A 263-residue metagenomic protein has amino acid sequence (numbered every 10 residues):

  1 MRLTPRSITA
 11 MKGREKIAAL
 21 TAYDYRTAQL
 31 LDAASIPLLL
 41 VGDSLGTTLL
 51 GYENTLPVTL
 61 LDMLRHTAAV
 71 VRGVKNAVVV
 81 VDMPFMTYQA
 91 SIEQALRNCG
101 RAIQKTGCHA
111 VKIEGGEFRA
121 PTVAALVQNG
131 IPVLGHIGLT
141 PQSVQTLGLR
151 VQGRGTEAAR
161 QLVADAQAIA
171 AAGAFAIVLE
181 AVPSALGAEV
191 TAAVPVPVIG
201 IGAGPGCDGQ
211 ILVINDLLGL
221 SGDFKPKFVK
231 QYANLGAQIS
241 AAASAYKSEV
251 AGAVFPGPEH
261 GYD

Functional and structural regions predicted by a protein language model:
R2-K227, A233-D263: Alpha/beta enzyme core
